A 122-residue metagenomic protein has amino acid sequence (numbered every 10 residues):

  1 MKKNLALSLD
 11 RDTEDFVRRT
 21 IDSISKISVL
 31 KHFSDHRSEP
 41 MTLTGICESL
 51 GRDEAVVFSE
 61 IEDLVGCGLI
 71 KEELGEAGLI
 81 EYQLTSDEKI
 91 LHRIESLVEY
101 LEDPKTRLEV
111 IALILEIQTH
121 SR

Functional and structural regions predicted by a protein language model:
K2-S28: Short alpha-helical segments that sit at the start of domains
R11-D15, F33-S34, S38, L43: Basic helix-turn-helix/winged-helix DNA-binding cores and closely related short helical interaction motifs
R19-S23, S34-E39, G66: Short helix-capping/hinge SLiMs at alpha-helix to coil transitions
R19-S25, E72-V98: Short, cationic-aromatic polyanion-contact patches
V29, T42-E48: A short acidic, leucine-rich amphipathic alpha-helix
G51-C67: Short amphipathic alpha-helical interaction segments
L91-R122: Amphipathic alpha-helical dimerization/coiled-coil segments that flank or bridge DNA-binding/regulatory modules
